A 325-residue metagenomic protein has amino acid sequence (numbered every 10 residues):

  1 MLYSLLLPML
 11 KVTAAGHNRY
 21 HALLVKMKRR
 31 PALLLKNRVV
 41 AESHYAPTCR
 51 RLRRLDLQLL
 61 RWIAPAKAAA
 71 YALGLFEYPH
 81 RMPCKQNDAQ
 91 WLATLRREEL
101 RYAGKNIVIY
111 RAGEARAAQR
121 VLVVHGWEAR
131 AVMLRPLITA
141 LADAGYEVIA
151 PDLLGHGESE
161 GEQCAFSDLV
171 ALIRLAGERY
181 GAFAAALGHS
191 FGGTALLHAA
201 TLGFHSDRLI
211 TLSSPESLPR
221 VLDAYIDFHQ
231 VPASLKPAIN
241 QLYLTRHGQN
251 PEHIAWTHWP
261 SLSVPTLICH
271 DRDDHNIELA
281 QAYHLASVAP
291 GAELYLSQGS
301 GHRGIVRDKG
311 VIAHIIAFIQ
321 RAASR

Functional and structural regions predicted by a protein language model:
S43-L100: An N-terminal hydrophobic leader/cap segment in hydrolases
A131, I138-E160: Conserved alpha/beta-hydrolase
E162-A184: Alpha/beta-hydrolase active-site loop
L187-L196: Gly/Ala-rich beta-loop-alpha elbow adjacent to hydrolase catalytic centers
T201-G248: Hydrolase active-site cap/lid region
S261-S263, I268-H270, D274: Short beta-strand/loop motif that positions the catalytic acidic residue of the alpha/beta-hydrolase fold
H275-Q281: Conserved alpha/beta-hydrolase "acid-adjacent" motif
S300-G310: Catalytic histidine-centered segment of alpha/beta-hydrolase-like enzymes
